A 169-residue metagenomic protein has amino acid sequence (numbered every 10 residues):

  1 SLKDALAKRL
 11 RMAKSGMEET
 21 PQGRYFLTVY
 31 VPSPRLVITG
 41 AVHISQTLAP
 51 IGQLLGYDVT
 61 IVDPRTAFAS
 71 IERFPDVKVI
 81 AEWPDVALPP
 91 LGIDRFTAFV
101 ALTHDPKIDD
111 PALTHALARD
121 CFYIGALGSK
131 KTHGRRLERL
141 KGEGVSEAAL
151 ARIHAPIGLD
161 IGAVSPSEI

Functional and structural regions predicted by a protein language model:
S1-I80, P89, D94-T97, T132 (+1 more regions): Segments forming oxygen-rich coordination pockets for charged ligands
L2, I44, L48, I108-A112 (+5 more regions): General structural feature for long, well-ordered alpha-helical segments within catalytic domains of soluble enzymes
V29, Q46, S70, D110 (+3 more regions): Generic structural "secondary-structure junction" signal
A41, P64, E82-W83, T103-D105 (+1 more regions): Fold-independent oxyanion-binding glycine-rich loops and adjacent beta-strand/coil segments at enzyme active sites
G56, D76-V77, D120-C121, A149-L150: A generic structural signal for alpha->beta connector loops
A67-S70, P75-D76, P84, K141 (+2 more regions): Glycine-rich, flexible loop/turn motifs
I80-G142: Phosphate-bearing ligand-interacting subdomains that bind or position ATP/ADP/UDP/GDP/NAD(P) or nucleotide-linked
C121-F122, A126-I169: Adenosine-phosphate binding glycine-rich loop
